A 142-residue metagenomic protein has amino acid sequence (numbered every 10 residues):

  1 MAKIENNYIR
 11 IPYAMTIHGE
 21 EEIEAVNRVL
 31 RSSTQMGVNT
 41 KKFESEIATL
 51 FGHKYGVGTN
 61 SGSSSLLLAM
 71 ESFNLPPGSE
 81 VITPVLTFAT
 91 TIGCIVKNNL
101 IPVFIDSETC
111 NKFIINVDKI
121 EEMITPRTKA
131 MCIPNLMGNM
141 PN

Functional and structural regions predicted by a protein language model:
M1-S72, P76, N98, I133: Conserved PLP-binding active-site segment in aminotransferase class I/II-type PLP enzymes
Y13-M15, F88-T90, N139: Generic structural "secondary-structure junction" signal
E20, G37, A89, I114 (+1 more regions): Loop/helix-junction capping segments adjacent to catalytic residues or to phosphate/diphosphate-binding pockets
K42-E46, T90, N142: Short Gly/charged-rich anion-binding patches and loops
F51-G52, T59-F73, P77, I82-V117 (+1 more regions): Substrate-binding/gating loop at the entrance of the active-site cleft, primarily in PLP-dependent aminotransferase-like
T109-N142: Active-site phosphate-binding strand-loop segment of PLP-dependent enzymes
